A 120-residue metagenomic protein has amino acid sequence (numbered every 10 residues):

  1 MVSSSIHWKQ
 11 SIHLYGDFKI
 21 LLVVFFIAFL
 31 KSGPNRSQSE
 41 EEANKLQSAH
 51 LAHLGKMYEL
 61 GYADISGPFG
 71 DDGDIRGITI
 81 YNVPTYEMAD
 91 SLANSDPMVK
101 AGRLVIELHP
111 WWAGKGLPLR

Functional and structural regions predicted by a protein language model:
M1-R120: Conserved, structured core segments of small domains
